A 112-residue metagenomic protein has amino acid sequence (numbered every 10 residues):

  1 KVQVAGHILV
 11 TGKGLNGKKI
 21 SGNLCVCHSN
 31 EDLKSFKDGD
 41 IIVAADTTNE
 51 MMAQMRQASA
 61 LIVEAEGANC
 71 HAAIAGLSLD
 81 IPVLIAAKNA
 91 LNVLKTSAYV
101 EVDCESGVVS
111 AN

Functional and structural regions predicted by a protein language model:
K1-N112: Non-catalytic, soluble scaffold/interaction modules
